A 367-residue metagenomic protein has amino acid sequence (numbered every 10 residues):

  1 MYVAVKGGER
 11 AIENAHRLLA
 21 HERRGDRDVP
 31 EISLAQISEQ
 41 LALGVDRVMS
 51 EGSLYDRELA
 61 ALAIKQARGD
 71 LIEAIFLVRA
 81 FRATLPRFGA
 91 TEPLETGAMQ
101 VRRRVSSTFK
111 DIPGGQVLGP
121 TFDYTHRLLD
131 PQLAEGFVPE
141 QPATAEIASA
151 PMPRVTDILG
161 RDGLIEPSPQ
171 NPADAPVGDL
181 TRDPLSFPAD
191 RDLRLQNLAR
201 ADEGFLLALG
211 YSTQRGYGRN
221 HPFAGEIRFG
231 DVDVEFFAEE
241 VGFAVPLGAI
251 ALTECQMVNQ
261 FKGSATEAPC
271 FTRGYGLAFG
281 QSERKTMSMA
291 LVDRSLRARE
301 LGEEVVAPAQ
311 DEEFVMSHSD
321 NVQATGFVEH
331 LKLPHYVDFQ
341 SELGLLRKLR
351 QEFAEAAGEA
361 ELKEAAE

Functional and structural regions predicted by a protein language model:
M1-I227, F243, E359-E367: Short, amphipathic alpha-helical interaction segments embedded in low-complexity terminal/linker regions of eukaryotic
Q141-E367: Acidic, serine/proline-rich low-complexity intrinsically disordered regions
